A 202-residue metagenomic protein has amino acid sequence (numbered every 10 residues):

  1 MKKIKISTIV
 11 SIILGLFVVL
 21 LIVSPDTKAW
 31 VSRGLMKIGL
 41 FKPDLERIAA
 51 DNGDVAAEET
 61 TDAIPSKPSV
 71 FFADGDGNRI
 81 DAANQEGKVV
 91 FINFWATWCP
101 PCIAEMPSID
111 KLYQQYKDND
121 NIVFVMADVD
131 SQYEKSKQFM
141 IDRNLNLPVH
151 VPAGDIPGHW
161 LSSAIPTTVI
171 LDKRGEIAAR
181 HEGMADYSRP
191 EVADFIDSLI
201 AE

Functional and structural regions predicted by a protein language model:
M1-P65, E202: N-terminal targeting signals for export/organelle localization
D62-V90, Y116: A short beta-strand-turn-helix
E86, F94-K111: Conserved redox-active cysteine motifs that mediate thiol-disulfide chemistry, especially di-cysteine Cys-X(1-2)-Cys
K88, M106-A127: Conserved helix-turn-beta segment immediately C-terminal to the redox Cys motif in thioredoxin-like folds
K88-V90, F94-W98, A164, R174: Short pre-active-site segment immediately N-terminal to redox-active cysteine/selenocysteine motifs in thiol-based
D120-E134, L145-G154: Thiol-based oxidoreductase modules, predominantly thioredoxin-like and allied folds used for disulfide exchange
K137-R174, E182: Short, internal strand/loop/helix patches that form the active-site neighborhood or redox-interaction surface
K173-E202: Thiol-/selenol-based redox modules, centered on thioredoxin-like and closely related oxidoreductase domains
